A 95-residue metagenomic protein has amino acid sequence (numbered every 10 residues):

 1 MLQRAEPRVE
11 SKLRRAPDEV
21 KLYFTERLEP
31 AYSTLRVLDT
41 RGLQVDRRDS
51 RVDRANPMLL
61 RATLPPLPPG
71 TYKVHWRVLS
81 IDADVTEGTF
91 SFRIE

Functional and structural regions predicted by a protein language model:
M1-A16: N-terminal edge beta-strand
R4, D49, R61, E87-S91: Well-ordered beta-strand positions in beta-sheet-rich domains
L13-R15, A55, L67-P69: Surface-exposed coil/turn segments at beta-strand junctions on protein surfaces, enriched
E19-E26, A83-E95: Extended, polar beta-sheet/loop recognition surfaces of beta-rich domains that mediate binding to diverse ligands
V20-K21, E26-R48: Short, surface-exposed alpha-helix to beta-strand junction/turn motifs within ectodomains of secreted and cell-envelope
D49-A55: Short beta-strand segments within Ig-like beta-sandwich modules, predominantly Fibronectin type-III
A55-R61: Aromatic sugar-binding surface patches on proteins that engage polysaccharides or sugar-phosphate polymers
T63, P68-R77: A glycine-anchored, Pro-Gly-centered beta-turn/N-cap motif
